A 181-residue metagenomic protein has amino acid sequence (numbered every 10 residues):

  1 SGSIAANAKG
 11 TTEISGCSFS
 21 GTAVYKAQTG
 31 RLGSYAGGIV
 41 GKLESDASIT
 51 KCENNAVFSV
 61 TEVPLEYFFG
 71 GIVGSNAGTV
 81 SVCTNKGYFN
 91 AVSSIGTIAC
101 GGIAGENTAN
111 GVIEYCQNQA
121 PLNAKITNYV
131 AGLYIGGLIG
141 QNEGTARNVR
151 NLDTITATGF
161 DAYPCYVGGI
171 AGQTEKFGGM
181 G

Functional and structural regions predicted by a protein language model:
S1-G181: Predominantly extracellular beta-rich ligand-binding scaffolds that present long acidic/polar faces for carbohydrate
